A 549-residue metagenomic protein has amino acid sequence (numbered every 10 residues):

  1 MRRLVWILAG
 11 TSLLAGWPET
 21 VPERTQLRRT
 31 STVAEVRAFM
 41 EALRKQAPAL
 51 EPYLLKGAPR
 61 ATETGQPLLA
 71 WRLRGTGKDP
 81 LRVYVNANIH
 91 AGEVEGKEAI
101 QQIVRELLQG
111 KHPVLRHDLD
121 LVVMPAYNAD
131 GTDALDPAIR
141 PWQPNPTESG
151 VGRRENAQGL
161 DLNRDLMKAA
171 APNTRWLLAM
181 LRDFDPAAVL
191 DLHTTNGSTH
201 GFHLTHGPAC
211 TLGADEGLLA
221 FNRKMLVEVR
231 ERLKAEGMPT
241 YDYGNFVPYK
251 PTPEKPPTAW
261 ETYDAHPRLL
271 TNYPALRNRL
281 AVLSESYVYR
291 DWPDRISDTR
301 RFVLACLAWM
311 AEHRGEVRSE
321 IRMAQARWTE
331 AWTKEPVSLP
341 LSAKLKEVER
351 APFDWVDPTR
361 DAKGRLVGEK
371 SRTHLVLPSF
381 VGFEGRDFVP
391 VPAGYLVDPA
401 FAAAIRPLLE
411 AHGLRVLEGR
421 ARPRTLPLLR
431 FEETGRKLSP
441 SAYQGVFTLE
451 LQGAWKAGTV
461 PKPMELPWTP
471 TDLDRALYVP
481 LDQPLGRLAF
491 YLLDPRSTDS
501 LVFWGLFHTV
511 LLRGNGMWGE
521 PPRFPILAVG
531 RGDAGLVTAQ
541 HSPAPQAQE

Functional and structural regions predicted by a protein language model:
M1-W6, A15-E549: Structured catalytic-domain cores with a bias toward divalent-metal coordination
T11-S12: Repetitive helical segments and hydrophobic/amphipathic motifs
